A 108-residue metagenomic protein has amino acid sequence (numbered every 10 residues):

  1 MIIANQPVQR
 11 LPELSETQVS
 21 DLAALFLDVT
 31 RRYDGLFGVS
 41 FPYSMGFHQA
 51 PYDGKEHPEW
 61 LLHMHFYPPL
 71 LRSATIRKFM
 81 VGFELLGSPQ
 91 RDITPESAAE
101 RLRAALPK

Functional and structural regions predicted by a protein language model:
M1-K108: HIT superfamily nucleotide-processing domains
